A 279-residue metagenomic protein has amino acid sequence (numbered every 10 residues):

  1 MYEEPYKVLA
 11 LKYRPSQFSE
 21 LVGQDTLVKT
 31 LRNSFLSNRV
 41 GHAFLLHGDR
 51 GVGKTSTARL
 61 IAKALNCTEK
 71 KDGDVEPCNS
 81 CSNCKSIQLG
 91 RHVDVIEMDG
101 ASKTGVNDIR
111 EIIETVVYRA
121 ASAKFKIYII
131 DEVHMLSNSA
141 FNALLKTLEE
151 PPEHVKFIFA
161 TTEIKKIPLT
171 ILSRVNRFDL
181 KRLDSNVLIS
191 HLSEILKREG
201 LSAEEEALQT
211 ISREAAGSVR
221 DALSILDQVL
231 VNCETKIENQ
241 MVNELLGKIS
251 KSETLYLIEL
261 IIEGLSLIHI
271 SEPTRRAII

Functional and structural regions predicted by a protein language model:
M1-R177: P-loop/Walker A NTP-binding region and its immediately flanking N-terminal helices in P-loop NTPase folds
L89-V93, E111, K124, A160 (+2 more regions): Extended, largely alpha-helical regulatory/partner-binding modules appended to the mid-to-C-terminal parts
